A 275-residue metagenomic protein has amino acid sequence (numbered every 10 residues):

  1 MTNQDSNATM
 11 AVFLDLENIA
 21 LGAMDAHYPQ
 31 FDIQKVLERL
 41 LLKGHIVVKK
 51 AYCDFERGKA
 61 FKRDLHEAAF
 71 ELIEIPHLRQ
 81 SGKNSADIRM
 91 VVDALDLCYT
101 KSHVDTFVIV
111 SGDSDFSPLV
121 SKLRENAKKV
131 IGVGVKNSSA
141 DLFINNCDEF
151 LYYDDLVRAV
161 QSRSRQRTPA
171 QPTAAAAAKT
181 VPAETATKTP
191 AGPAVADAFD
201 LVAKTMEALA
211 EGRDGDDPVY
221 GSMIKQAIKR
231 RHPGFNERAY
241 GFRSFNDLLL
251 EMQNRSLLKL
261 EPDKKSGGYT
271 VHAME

Functional and structural regions predicted by a protein language model:
M1-Y99, S121, K129: Domain-level signal for Mg2+-assisted phosphodiester chemistry and nucleotide/NA-binding surfaces in nucleic-acid
V12, P29-D32, R57, F61 (+10 more regions): Helical mechanochemical/support elements of P-loop NTPase systems and associated helical scaffolds
D15, A51, A94, I109 (+3 more regions): A residue-level signal for conserved active-site and pocket-lining positions in enzyme catalytic cores
E17, H77-L78, G112, V135-K136 (+1 more regions): Short, ordered loop/turn segments at secondary-structure junctions
K50-D54, D105-G112, L119, L123 (+1 more regions): Acidic beta-strand-to-loop metal/phosphate-binding motif
D64, P118-E125, L142-N146: Alpha-helical scaffold elements adjacent to nucleotide-binding pockets in ATP/GTP-utilizing enzyme cores
A127-R167, P262-K264: Intrinsically disordered, low-complexity glycine/proline-rich and charged
V133, R163-E275: N-terminal regulatory modules in eukaryotic regulatory proteins
